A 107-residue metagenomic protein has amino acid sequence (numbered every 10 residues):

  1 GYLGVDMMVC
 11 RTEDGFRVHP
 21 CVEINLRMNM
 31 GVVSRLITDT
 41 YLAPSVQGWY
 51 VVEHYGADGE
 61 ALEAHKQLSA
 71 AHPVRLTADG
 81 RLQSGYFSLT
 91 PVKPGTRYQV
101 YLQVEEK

Functional and structural regions predicted by a protein language model:
G1-K107: ATP-dependent carboxylate activation and anion-phosphoryl transfer catalytic cores that bind Mg-ATP to form
